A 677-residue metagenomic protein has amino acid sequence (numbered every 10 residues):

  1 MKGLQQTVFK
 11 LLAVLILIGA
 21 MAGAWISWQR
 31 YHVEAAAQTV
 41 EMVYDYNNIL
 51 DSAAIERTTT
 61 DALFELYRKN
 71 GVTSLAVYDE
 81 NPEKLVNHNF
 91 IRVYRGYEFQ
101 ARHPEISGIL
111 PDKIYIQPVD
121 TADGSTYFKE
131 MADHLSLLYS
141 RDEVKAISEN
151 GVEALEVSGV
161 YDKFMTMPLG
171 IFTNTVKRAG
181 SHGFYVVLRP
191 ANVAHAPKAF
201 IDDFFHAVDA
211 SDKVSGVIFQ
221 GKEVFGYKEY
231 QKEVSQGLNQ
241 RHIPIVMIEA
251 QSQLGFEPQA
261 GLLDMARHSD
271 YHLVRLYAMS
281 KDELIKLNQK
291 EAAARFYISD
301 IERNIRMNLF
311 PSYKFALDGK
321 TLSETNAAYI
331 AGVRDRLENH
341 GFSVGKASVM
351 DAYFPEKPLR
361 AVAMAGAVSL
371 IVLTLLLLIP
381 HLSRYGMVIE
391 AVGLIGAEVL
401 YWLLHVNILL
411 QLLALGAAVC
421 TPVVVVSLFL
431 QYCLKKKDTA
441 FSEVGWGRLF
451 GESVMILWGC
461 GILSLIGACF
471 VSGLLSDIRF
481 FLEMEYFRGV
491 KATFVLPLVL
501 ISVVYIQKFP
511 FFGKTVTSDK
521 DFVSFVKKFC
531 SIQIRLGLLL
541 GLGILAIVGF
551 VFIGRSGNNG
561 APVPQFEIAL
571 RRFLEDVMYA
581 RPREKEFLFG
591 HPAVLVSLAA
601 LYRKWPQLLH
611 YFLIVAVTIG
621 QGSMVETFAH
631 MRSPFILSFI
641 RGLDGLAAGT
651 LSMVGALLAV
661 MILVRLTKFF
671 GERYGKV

Functional and structural regions predicted by a protein language model:
M1-S52, T73: Hydrophobic secretory-pathway targeting helix
K2-Q5, K10, R30, R57 (+26 more regions): Arginine residue identity/basic-tract feature
G3-A22, A365-V677: Alpha-helical transmembrane segments of integral membrane proteins
V33-K357: Soluble extramembrane regions of membrane proteins in the secretory/endomembrane system
S312-A391, A397-L410: Non-cytosolic juxtamembrane linkers/loops that tether extracellular or periplasmic domains to nearby transmembrane
